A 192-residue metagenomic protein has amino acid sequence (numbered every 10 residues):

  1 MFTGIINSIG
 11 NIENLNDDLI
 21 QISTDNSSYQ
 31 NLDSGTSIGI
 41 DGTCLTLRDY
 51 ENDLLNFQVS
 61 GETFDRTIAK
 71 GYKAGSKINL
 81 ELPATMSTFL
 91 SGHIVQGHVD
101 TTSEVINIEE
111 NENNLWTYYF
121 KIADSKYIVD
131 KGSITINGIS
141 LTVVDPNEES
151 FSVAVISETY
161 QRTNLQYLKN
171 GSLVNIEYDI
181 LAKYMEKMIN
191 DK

Functional and structural regions predicted by a protein language model:
M1-K192: Conserved loop->alpha-helix
